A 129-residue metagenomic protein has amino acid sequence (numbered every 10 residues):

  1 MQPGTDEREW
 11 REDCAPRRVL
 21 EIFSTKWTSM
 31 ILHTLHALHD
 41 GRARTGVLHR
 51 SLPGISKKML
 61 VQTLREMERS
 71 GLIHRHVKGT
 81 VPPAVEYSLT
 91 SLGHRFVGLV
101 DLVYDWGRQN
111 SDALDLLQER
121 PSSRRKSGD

Functional and structural regions predicted by a protein language model:
M1-E9: Acidic-glycine-rich active-site phosphate/pyrophosphate-binding loop
Q2, D13, H33, G98-D129: Amphipathic alpha-helical dimerization/coiled-coil segments that flank or bridge DNA-binding/regulatory modules
W10-M59: N-terminal helix-turn-helix DNA-binding core of bacterial DNA-binding proteins
T28, D40, R69-L72, R108 (+1 more regions): Generic structural signal for secondary-structure transition and capping sites
T45-V81: Canonical helix-turn-helix DNA-binding module
G79-V103: Basic, amphipathic "hinge/linker" alpha-helix immediately C-terminal to the N-terminal HTH DNA-binding motif
